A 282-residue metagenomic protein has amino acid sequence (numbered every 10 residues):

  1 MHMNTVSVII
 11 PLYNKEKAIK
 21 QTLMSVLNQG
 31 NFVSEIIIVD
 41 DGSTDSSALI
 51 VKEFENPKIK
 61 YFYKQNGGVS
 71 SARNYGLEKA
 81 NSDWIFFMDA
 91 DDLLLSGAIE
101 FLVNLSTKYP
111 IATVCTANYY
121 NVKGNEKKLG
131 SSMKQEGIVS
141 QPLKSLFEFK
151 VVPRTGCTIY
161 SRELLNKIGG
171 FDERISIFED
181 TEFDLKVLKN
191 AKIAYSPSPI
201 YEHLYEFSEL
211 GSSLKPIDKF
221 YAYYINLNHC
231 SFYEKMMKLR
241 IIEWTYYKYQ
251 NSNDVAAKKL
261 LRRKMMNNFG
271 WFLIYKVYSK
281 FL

Functional and structural regions predicted by a protein language model:
K15-N28: Short, well-formed alpha-helical segments that are part of the catalytic scaffolds of diverse glycosyltransferases
S25, D40-L49, G67, D89: A conserved acidic beta->alpha catalytic loop
S46, D92-L105: Acidic donor-binding/catalytic loop of UDP-sugar-dependent glycosyltransferases, especially processive GT2
K64-A80: Glycine-rich, basic loop-to-helix element that forms the pyrophosphate-binding segment of sugar-nucleotide handling
I85: Short aromatic/hydrophobic "clamp" motif used to bind/position activated sugar donors
I99-L129: Conserved donor NDP-sugar-binding/catalytic core segment of glycosyltransferases
E136-I217: Conserved nucleotide-sugar donor-binding catalytic segment
P199-F207, G211-M236, R240, A256-K264: Catalytic core of nucleotide-sugar-dependent glycosyltransferases
